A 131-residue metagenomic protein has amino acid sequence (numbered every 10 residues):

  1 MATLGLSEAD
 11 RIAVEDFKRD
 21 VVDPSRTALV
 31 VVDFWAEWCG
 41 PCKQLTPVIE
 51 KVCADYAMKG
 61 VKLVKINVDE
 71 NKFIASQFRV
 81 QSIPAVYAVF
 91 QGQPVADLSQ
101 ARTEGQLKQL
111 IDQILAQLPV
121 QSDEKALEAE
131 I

Functional and structural regions predicted by a protein language model:
M1-E8, S122: N-proximal helix/coil linker or "cap" segments that precede and/or mark the start of modular domains
D10-V30: A short beta-strand-turn-helix
A28, W35-W38, S82: Short pre-active-site segment immediately N-terminal to redox-active cysteine/selenocysteine motifs in thiol-based
K43-A57: Typically the conserved alpha-helix immediately C-terminal to a functionally engaged Cys/Sec in thioredoxin-like
I66-I74: Structural microenvironment flanking redox-active thiols in thiol-disulfide oxidoreductases
R79-S122: Non-catalytic, surface beta->alpha helical segment in thiol-disulfide oxidoreductase systems
D123-I131: Alpha-helical segment of the N-proximal tetratricopeptide repeat
